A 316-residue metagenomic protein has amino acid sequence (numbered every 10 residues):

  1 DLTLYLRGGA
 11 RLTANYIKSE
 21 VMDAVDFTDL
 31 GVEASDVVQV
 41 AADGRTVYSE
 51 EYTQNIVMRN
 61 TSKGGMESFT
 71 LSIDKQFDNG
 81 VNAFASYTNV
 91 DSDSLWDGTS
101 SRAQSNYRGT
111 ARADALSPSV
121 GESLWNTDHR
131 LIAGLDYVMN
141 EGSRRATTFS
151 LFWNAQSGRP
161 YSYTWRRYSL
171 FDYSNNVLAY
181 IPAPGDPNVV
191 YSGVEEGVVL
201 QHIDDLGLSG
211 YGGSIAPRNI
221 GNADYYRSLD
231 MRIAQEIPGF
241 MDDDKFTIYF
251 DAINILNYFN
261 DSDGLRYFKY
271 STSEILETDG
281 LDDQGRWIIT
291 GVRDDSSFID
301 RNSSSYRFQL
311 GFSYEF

Functional and structural regions predicted by a protein language model:
D1, N55-N60, A115-L124, I132 (+3 more regions): Active-site rim elements
L2-L4, K75, Y137-M139, Q235-I237 (+1 more regions): Residue-level signature of outer-membrane beta-barrel architecture
G9, T13-S162: Gram-negative outer-membrane beta-barrel transporters
G65-E67, T127-L131, Y225-L229, S304-F308: Residues that define the transmembrane beta-barrel architecture of outer-membrane proteins
L71, A133, M231-I233, L310: Membrane-embedded beta-strands of outer-membrane beta-barrel proteins, especially the hydrophobic/small aromatic
T148-F240, T247, E274-S296: Extracytoplasmic gating/loop element in the C-terminal half of outer-membrane beta-barrel translocons and assembly
A252-N254: Gly/Thr-rich phosphate-binding loop signature of adenosyl cofactor/nucleotide-binding cores
N260-F316: C-terminal beta-signal and terminal closure region of outer-membrane beta-barrel proteins
